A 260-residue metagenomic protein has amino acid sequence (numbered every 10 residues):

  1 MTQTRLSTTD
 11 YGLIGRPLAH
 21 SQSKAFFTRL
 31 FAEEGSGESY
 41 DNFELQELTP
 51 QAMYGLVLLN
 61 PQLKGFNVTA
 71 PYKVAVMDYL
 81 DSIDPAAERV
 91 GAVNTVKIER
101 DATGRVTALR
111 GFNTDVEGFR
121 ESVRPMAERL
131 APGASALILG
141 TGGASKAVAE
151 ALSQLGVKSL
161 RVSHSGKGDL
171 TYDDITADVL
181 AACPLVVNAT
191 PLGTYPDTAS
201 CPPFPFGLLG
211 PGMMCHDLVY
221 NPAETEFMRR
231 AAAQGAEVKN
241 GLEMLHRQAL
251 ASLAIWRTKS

Functional and structural regions predicted by a protein language model:
T2-E128: Phosphate/diphosphate ligand-binding glycine-rich loop within oxidoreductases
G15, N113-V116, V123-A127, P132-S153 (+1 more regions): Glycine-rich adenosine-cofactor-binding loop
V68-A75, A144, P191-T194, N221: Short glycine-rich anion-binding loops that position phosphate/pyrophosphate groups of nucleotides and phosphorylated
E99, G104-R105, V157, G210-M213 (+1 more regions): A short helix->loop->beta-strand "cap" motif at the edges of active sites that frequently abuts
E121-P125, Q234-S260: Active-site capping/gating segments
Q154-Y172: NAD(P)-binding Rossmann-fold cofactor-contacting core
G168-K239: Rossmann-like adenosine-cofactor binding region
